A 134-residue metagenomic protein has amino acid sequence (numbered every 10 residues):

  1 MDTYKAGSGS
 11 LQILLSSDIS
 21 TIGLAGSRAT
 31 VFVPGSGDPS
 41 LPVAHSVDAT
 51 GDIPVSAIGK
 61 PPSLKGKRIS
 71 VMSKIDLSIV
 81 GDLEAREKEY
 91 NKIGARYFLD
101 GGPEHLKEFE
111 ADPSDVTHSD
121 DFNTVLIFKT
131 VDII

Functional and structural regions predicted by a protein language model:
M1-D38, I53, A57-I58, P62 (+2 more regions): Beta-strand-rich recognition domains
P42-D52: Extracellular beta-rich ligand/substrate-recognition surface
